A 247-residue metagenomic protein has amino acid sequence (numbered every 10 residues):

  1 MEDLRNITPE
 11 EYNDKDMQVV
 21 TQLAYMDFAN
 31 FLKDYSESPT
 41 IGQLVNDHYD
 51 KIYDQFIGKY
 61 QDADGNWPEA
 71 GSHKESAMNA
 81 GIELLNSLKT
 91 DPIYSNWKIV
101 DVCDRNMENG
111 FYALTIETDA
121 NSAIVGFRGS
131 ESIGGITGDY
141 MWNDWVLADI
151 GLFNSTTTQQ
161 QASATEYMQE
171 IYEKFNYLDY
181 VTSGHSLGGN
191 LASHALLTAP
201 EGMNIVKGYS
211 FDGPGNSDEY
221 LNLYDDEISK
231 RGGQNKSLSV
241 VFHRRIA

Functional and structural regions predicted by a protein language model:
M1-W67: N-terminal low-complexity, Ser/Thr- and acidic-residue-enriched intrinsically disordered segments
M17, S122, S237: A residue-level signal for beta-strand positions that form part of recognition/binding surfaces within mature
I57-V181, A199-K207, D218, N222: A conserved cap/lid and substrate-binding interface adjacent to the catalytic center of lipid-processing enzymes
G129-I133, L187, G215-N216, R244-I246: Solvent-exposed loop/turn segments at secondary-structure junctions within structured extracellular/periplasmic domains
S183-G188, A192: Gly/Ala-rich beta-loop-alpha elbow adjacent to hydrolase catalytic centers
A192-A199: Short glycine-enriched nucleophile-adjacent loop and the immediately C-terminal alpha-helix near the catalytic center
V206-K207, D212-A247: The feature captures the conserved acid-bearing segment of alpha/beta-hydrolase catalytic domains
